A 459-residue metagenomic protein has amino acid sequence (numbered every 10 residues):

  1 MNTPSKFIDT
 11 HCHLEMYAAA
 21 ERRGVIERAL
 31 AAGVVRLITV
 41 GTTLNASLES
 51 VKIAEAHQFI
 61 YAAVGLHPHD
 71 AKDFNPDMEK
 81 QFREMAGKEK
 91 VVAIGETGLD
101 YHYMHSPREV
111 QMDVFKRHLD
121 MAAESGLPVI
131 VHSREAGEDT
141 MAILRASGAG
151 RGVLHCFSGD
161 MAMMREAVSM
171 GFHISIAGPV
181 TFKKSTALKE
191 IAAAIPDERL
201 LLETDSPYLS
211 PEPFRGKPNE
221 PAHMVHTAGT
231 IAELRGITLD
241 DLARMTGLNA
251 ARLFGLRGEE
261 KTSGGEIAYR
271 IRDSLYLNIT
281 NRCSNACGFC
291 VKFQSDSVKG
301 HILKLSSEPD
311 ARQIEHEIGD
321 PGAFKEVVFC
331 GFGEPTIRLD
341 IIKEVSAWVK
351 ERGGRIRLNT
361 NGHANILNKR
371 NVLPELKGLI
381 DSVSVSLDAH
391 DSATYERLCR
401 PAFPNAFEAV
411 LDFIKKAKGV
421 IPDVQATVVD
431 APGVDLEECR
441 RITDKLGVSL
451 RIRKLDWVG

Functional and structural regions predicted by a protein language model:
M1-F254, S274-L277, F289-D296, I302-H316: Mid-domain alpha/beta scaffold segments of enzyme catalytic cores
E84-V92, A146-L154, G159-D160, M170 (+3 more regions): Structural recognition of alpha->loop->beta junctions
G98-H102, P207, P335-T336, G362-I366 (+3 more regions): Conserved radical SAM core fold
G126-P128, A149-G152, K350-G362, I421-A426: Short beta-strand/loop segments at the ligand-binding rim of alpha/beta enzyme cores
M141-L154, F254-S263, I342-R352, D435-I452: Short, electropositive alpha-helical surface patch
E260-F293: N-terminal pre-triad scaffold of radical SAM enzymes
G300-I314, P335-G378, A389-H390, V429-E437: Canonical radical SAM enzyme core domain
R312-E315, G319-G322, V327, A406-G459: Auxiliary Fe-S-binding modules of radical SAM enzymes
